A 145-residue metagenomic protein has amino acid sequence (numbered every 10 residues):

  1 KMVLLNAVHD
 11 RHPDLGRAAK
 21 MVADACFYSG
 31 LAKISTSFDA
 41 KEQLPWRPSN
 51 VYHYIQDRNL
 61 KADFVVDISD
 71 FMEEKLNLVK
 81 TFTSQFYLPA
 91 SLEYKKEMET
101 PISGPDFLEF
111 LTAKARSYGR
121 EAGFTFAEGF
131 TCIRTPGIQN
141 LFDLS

Functional and structural regions predicted by a protein language model:
K1-S145: Metal-dependent de-N-acetylase/amidase catalytic core
